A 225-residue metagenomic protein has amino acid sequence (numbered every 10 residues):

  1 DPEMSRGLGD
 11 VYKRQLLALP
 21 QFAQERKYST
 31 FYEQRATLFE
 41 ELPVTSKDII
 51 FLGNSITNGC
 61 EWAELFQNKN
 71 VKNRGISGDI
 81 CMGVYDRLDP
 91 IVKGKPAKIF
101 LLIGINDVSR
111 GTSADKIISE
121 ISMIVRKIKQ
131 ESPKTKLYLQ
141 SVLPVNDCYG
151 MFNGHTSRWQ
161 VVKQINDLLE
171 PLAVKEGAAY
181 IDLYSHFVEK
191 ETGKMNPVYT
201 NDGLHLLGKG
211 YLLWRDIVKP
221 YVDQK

Functional and structural regions predicted by a protein language model:
D1-Y12: Single conserved hydrophobic/aromatic residue that forms the stacking wall/gate of nucleotide- or nucleobase-binding
G7, Q67-K69, E176: Short, structured coil segments at secondary-structure junctions
L16-K95, K194: Serine-esterase "nucleophile elbow" of acetyl-processing enzymes
A18, P144-K225: Catalytic His-Asp segment of secreted/periplasmic serine-dependent ester chemistry enzymes
L52, T57-N70, C81-S119, K127 (+2 more regions): Oxyanion-hole/transition-state-stabilizing segment in secreted/luminal serine hydrolases and related acyltransferases
N73-S77, N106-A114, H155-T156, T200-L204: Second-shell loop/turn segments in exported
A114-I124, W159-I165: Charged helix-capping and loop-helix junction motifs
S132-K136: A short helix->loop->beta-strand "cap" motif at the edges of active sites that frequently abuts
